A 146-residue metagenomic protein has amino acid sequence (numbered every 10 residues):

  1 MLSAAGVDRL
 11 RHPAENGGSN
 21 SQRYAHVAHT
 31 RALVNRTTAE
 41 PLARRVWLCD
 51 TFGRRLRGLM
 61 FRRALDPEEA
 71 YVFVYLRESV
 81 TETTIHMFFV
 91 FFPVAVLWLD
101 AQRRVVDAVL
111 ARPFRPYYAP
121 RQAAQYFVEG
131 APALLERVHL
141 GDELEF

Functional and structural regions predicted by a protein language model:
L2-F146: Compact, glycine-rich, soluble single-domain proteins
